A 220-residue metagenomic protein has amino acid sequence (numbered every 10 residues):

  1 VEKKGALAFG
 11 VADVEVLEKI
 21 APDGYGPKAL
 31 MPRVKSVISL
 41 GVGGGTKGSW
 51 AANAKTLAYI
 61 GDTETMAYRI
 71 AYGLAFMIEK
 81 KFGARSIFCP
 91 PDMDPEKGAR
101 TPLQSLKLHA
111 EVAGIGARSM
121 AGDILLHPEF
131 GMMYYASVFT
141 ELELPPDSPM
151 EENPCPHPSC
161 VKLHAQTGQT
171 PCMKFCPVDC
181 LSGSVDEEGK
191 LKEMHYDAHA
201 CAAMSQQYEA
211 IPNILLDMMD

Functional and structural regions predicted by a protein language model:
V1-T65: Non-catalytic, usually N-terminal nucleic-acid engagement modules in DNA/RNA processing proteins
I20, P27-K28, T56, I60-D220: Catalytic cores of enzyme domains
